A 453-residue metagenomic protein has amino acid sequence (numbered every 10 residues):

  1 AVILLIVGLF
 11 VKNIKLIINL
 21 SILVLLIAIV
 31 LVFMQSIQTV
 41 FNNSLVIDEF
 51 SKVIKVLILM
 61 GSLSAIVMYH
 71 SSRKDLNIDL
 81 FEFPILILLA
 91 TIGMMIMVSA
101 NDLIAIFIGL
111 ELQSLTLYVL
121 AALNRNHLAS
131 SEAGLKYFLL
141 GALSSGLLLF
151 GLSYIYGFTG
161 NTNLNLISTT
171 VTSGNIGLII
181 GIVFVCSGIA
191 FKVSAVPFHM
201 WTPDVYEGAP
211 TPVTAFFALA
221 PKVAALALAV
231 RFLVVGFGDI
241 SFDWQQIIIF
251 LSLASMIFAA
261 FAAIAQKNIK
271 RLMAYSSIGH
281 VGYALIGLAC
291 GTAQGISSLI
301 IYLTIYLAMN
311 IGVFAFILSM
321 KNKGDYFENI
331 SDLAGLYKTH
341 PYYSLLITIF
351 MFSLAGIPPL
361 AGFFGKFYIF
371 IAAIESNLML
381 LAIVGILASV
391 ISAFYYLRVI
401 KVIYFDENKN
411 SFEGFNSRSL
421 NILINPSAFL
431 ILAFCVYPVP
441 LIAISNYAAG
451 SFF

Functional and structural regions predicted by a protein language model:
A1-F453: Alpha-helical transmembrane segments of multi-pass membrane proteins predominantly involved in bioenergetics
